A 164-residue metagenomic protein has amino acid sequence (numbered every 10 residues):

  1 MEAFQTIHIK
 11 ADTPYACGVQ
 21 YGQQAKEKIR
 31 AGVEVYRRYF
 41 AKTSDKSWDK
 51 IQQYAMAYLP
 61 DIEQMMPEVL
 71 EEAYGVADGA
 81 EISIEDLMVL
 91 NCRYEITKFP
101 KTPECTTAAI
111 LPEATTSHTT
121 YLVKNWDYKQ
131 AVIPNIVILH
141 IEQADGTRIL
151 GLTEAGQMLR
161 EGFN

Functional and structural regions predicted by a protein language model:
M1-N164: N-terminal mature-domain region immediately after signal-peptide cleavage in secreted/organellar precursors
